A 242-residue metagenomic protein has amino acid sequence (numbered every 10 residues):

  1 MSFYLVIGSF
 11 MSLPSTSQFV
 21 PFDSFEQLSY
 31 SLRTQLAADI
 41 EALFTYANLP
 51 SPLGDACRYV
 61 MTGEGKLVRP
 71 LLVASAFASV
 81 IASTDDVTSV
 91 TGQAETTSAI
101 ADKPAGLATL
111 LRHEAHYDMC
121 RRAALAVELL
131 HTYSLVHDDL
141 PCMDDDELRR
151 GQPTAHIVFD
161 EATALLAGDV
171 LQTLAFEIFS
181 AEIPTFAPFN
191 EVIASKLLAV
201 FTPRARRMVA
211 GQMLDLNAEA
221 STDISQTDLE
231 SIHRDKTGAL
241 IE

Functional and structural regions predicted by a protein language model:
M1-S2, E95: Compositionally biased, low-complexity intrinsically disordered regions
F3-Y4, F10: Aromatic (phenylalanine/tyrosine) cluster motif
I7, S15, T109-R112: Generic detector of low-complexity/intrinsically disordered segments and short hydrophobic N-terminal stretches
F10-I40: N-terminal amphipathic/basic leader segments beginning at the initiator methionine
S31-Y59: Short, Lys/Arg-rich amphipathic segments at extreme N-termini
N48-E242: Mg2+-dependent prenyl diphosphate-binding active-site environment of isoprenoid biosynthetic enzymes
